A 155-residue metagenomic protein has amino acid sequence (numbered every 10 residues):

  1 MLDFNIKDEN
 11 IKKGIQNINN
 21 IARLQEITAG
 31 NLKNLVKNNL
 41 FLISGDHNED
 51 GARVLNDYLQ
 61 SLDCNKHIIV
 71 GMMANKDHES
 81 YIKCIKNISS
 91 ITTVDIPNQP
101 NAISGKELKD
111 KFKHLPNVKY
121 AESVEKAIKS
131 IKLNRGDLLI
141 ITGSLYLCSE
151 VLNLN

Functional and structural regions predicted by a protein language model:
M1-S90: Nucleotide phosphate-binding/pyrophosphate-handling subdomain across enzymes that bind or process nucleotide phosphates
N38-F41, I82-L138: C-terminal helical cap/extension that packs against the catalytic core of soluble nucleotide-cofactor enzymes
S144: Active-site-proximal loop/hinge segments that shape catalytic or ion-binding/gating pockets
L147-S149: Short, active-site-adjacent cap segments at secondary-structure transitions
